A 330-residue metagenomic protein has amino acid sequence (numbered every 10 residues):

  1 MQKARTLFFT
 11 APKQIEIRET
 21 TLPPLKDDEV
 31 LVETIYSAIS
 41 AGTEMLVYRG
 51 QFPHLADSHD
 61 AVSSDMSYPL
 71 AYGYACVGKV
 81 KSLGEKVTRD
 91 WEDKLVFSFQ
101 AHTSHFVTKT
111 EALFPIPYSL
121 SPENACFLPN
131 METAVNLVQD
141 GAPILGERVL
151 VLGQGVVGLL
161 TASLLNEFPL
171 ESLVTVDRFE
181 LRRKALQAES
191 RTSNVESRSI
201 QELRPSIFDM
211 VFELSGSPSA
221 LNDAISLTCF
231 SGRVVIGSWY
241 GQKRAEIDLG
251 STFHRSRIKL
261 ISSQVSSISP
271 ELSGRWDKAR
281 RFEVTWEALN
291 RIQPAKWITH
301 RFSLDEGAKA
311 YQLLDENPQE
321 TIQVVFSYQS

Functional and structural regions predicted by a protein language model:
P23-A38, Q51-F99: Glycine-rich beta-strand-centered segment in the early N-terminal region that forms part of a ligand/cofactor-binding
Y36, K94-V96, H105, N136 (+3 more regions): Residue-level marker of beta-strand positions
D90-E92, P143, T228: Short, well-ordered loop/turn sites that connect or cap secondary structure elements
F99-T110: A structural motif shared across PLP-dependent enzymes of the aminotransferase-like
E123-R198: Mid-domain Rossmann-like dinucleotide-binding core that forms the NAD(H)/NADP(H) cofactor-binding site
K184-I261: Glycine-rich cofactor phosphate-binding loops and adjacent beta1-alpha1 units of small-molecule cofactor enzyme domains
I247-I298: C-terminal substrate-binding/catalytic core of Rossmann-like NAD(P)-dependent dehydrogenases/reductases
W276-S330: C-terminal hydrophobic helical "lid"/dimerization subdomain of Rossmann-like NAD(P)H-dependent oxidoreductases
